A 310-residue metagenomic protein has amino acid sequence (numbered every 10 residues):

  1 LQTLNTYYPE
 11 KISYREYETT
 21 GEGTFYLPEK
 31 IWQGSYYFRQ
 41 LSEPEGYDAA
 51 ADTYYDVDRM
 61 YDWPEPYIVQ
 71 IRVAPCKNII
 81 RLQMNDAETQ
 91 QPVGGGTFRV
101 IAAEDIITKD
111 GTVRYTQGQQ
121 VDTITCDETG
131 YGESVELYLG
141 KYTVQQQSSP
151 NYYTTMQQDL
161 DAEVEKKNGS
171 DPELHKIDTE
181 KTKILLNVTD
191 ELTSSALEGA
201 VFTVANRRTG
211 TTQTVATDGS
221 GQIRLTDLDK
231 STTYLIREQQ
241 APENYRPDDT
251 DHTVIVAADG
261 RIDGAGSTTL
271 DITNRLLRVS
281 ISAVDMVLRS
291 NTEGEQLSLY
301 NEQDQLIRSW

Functional and structural regions predicted by a protein language model:
L1-W310: Solvent-exposed loop/turn and edge beta-strand elements of beta-rich ligand-binding domains
